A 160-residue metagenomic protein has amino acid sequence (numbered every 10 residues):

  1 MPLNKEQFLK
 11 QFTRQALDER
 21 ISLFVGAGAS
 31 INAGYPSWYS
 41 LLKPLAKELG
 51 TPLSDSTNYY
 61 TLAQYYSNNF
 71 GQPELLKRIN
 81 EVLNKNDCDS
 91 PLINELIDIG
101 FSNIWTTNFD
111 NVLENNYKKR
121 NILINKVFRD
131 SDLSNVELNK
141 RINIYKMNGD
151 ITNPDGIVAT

Functional and structural regions predicted by a protein language model:
M1-T160: Conserved catalytic-core helix/loop/strand module for nucleotide-ribose chemistry
